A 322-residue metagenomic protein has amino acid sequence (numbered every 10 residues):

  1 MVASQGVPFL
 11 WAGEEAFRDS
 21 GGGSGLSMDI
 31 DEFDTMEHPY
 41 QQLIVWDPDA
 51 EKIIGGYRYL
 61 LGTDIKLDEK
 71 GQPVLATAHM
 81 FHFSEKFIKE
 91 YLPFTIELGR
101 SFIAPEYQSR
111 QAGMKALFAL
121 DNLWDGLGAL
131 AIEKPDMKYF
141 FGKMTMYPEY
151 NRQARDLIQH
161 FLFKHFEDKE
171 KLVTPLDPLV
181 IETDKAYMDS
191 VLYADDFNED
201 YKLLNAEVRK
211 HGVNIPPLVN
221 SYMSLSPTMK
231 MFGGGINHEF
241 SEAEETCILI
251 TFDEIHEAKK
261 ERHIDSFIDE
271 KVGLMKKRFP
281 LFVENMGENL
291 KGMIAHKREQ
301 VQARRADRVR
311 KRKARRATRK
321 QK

Functional and structural regions predicted by a protein language model:
M1-L61, K66: Short amphipathic alpha-helix that is part of the acyltransferase structural core
L26-E37, P148-Y150, H238-E245: Beta-rich nucleic-acid/ligand-interaction surfaces
Y40, I54-G56, P93-L98, M137 (+1 more regions): Extracellular structured ligand-interaction cores
D64-M229: Acyl-donor binding region in acyl/amide transferases
L117, K230-I268: C-terminal/domain-terminus segments
F267-I294: Short, cationic low-complexity segments
L290-K320: Basic, mixed-charge low-complexity alpha-helical segments
